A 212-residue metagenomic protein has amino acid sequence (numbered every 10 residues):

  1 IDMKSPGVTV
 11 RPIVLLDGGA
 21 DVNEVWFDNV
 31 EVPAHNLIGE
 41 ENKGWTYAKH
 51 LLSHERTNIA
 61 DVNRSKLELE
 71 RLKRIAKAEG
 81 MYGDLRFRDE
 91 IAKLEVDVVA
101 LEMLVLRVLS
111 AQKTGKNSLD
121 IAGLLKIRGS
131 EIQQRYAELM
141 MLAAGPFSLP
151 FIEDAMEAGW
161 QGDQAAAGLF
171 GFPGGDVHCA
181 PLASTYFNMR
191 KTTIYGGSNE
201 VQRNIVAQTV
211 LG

Functional and structural regions predicted by a protein language model:
I1-R74, I205-Q208, G212: FAD-binding core of flavoproteins
T9, E24-W26, E31, A100 (+4 more regions): Structured core elements
G19, E40, G83, K93-A100 (+5 more regions): Secondary-structure capping and boundary motifs in well-ordered enzyme cores
V22-W26, W45-Y47, M103-L106, G129 (+2 more regions): Tryptophan-centric aromatic hotspots in well-structured domains and transmembrane helices
N42, Y47-H54, I59-V62, F147-G212: Glycine-rich phosphate/cofactor-binding loops in nucleotide/flavin-utilizing enzymes
N58-L139: Extended amphipathic alpha-helical segments enriched in small hydrophobics
